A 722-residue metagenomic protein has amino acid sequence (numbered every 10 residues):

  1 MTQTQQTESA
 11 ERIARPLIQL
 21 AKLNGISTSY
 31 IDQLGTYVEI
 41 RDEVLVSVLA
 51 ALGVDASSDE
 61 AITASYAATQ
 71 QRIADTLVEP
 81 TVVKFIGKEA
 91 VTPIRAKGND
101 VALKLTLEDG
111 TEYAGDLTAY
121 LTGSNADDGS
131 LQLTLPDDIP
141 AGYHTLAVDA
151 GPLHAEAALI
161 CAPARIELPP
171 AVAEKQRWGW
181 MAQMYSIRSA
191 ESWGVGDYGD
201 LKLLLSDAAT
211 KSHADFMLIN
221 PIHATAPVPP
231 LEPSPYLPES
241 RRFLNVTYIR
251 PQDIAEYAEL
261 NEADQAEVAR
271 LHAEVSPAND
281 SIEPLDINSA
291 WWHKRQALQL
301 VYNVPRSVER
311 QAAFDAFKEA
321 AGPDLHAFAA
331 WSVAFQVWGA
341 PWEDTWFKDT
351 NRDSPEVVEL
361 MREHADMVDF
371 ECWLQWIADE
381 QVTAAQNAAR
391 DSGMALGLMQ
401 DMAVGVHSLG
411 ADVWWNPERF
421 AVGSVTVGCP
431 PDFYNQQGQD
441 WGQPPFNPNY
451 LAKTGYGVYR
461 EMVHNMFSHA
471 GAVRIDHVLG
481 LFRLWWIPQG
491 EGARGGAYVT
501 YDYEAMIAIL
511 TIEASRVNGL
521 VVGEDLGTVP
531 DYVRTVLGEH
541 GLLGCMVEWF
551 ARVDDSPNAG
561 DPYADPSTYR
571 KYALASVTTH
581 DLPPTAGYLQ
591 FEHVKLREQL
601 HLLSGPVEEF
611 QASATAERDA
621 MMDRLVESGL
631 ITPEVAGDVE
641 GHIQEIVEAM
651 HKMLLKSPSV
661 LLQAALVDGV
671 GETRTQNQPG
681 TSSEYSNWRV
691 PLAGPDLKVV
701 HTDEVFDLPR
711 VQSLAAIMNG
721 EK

Functional and structural regions predicted by a protein language model:
T2-D55: Basic helix-extension-helix modules of the SAP/HeH family
L17, L204, A385, L510 (+1 more regions): Aromatic/hydrophobic pocket-lining residues that form π-stacking "cages" and hydrophobic walls in ligand
A21, A208-A209, A389, A514 (+1 more regions): A generic structural signal for well-ordered alpha-helical segments
S27, A214-D215, A395-G397, A472 (+2 more regions): Residue-level detector of anion-binding/catalytic polar loops
I31, P169, A190, H407-S408 (+5 more regions): Short helix/loop capping segments that flank catalytic or ligand/cofactor-binding pockets
A51-K88, I94, G98-D100, K104-V148 (+2 more regions): Acidic/aromatic-lined carbohydrate-recognition and catalytic surfaces of CAZymes acting on diverse glycans
G110, V228-D379, G405-L661, V667-D668 (+2 more regions): Alpha-amylase-like alpha-glycosidases and glucanotransferases acting on alpha-linked glucans and related
G671-K722: Structured C-terminal cap/extension of enzyme domains
